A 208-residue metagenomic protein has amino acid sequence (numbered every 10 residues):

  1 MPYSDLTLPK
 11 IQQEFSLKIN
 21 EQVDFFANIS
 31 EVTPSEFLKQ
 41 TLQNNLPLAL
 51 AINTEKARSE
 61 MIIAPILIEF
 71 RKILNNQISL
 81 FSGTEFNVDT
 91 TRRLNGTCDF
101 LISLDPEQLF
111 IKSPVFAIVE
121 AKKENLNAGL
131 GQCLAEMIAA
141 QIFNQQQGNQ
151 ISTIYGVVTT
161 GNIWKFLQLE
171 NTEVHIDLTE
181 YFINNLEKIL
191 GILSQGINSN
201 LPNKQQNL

Functional and structural regions predicted by a protein language model:
M1-I68, S199-L208: Charged, often low-complexity linker/regulatory segments
D5, V158-L208: Short terminal or interdomain "cap/linker" segment that borders an active site or interface and mediates
K39-N45, K112-V119: Glycine-rich, often proline-containing surface loops adjacent to acidic residues and nearby aromatics that form
L46-I52, F86-V88, E120-N127: A short glycine/serine-rich beta->alpha loop
I62, C98-P106, S113-K123, E136: Conserved catalytic cores of phosphodiester-cleaving nucleases, focusing on short active-site segments
F70-S79: Short secondary-structure junctions
I78-L109: Active-site metal-binding core of divalent-cation-utilizing nuclease and nuclease-like domains
E124-Q132, I138-I176: Nucleic-acid nuclease catalytic cores
